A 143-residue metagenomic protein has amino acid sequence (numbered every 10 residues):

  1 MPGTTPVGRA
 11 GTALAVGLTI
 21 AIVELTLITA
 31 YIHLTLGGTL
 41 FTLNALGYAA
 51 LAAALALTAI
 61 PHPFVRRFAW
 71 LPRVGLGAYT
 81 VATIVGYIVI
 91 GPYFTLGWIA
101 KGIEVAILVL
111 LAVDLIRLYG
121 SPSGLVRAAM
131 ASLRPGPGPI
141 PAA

Functional and structural regions predicted by a protein language model:
P2-A143: Membrane-interface extramembranous regions
